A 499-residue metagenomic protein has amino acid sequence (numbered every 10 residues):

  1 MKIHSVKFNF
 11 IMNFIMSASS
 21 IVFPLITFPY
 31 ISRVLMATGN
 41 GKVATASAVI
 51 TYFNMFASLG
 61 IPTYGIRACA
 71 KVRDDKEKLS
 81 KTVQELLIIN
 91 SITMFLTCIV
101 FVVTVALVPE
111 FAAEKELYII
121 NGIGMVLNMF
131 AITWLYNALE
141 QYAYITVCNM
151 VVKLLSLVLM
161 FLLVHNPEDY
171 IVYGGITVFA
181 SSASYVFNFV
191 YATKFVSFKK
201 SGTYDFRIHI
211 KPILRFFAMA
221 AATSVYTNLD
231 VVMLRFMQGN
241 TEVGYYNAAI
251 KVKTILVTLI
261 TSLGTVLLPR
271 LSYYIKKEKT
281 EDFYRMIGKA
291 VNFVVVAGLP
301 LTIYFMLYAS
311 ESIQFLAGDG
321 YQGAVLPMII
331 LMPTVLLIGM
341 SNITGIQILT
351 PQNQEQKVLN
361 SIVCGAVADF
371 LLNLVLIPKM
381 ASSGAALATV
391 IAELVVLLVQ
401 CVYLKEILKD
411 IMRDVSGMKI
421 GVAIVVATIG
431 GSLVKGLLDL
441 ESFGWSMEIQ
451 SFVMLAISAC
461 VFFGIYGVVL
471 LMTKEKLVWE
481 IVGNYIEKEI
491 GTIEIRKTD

Functional and structural regions predicted by a protein language model:
M1-K2, V6, Y170-T177, V186-T227 (+5 more regions): Interhelical loop/hinge segments that connect adjacent transmembrane helices in multipass membrane
M1-L25, E77, T203-M219, L477-D499: N-terminal membrane topogenesis motif
H4-T63, C98, V102, L157 (+2 more regions): Signature of the first transmembrane helix
T45, I119-G122, T146-K194, P212 (+5 more regions): Hydrophobic alpha-helical transmembrane segments
S58-D74, A249, K253-V291, V295-G298 (+1 more regions): Helix-loop junctions and terminal segments of transmembrane helices in multi-pass membrane transport/translocation
V105-N121, F305-M340, E441-I449: Interfacial segments at transmembrane-helix termini and the short loops linking adjacent helices
V126-N149, P333-C364: Membrane-interface junctions at transmembrane-helix termini in multi-pass inner-membrane proteins
L433-D499: Membrane-proximal transmembrane or re-entrant/amphipathic helices at the cytosolic face
